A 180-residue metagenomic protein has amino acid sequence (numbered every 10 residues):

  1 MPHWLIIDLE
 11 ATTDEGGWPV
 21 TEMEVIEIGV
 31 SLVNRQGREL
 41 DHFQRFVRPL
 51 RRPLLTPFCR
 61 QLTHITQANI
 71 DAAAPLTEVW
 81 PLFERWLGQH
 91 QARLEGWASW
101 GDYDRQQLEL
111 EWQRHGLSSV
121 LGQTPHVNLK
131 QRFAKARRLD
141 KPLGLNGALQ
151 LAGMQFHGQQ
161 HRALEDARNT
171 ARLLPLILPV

Functional and structural regions predicted by a protein language model:
M1-L9: N-terminal accessory regions of nucleic-acid-interacting proteins
P2-H3, T21-I28, L32-T63, R85-V180: Metal-dependent phosphoesterase core characteristic of DEDDh/y 3'-5' exonuclease domains
L9-W18: Short acidic, Gly/Ser-rich segments with clustered Asp/Glu that frequently serve as metal-coordination loops in enzyme
Q61-L82: Metal-dependent phosphoesterase signature
